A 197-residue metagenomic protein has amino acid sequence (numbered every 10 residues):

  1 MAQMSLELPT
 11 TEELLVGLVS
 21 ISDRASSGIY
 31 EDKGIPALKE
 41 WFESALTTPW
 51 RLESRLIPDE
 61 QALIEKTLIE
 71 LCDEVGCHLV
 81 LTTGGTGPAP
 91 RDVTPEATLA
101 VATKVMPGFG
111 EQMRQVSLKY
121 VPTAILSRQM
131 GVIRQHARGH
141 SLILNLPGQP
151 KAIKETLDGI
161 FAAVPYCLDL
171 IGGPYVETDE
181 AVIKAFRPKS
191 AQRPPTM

Functional and structural regions predicted by a protein language model:
M1-M197: Non-catalytic beta/alpha edge segments that cap or flank active sites
